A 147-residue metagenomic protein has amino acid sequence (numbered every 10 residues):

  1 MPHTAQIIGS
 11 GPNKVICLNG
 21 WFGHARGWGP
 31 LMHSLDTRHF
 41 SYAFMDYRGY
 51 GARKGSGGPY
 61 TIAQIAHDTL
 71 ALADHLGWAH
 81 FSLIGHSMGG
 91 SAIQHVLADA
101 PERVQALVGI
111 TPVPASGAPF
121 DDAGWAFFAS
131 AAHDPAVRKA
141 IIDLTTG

Functional and structural regions predicted by a protein language model:
Q6-G55: Conserved HGGG/HGGXW glycine-rich cap/lid loop of the alpha/beta-hydrolase fold
S10-P12, G77-H80, E102: Active-site acidic short loop of glycosyltransferases
A43-M45, H86, I110: The conserved SAM/SAH-binding core of class I Rossmann-like methyltransferase domains, concentrating on the hydrophobic
K54-A66: Catalytic nucleophile-loop/oxyanion-hole region of alpha/beta-hydrolase and closely related hydrolase-like folds
Q64-F81: Conserved acidic catalytic loop of the alpha/beta-hydrolase fold
F81, G85-S87: Conserved alpha/beta-hydrolase "nucleophile elbow" surrounding the catalytic nucleophile
G90: Residues forming the Rossmann-fold NAD(P)(H) cofactor-binding site
Q94, A98, V104-D134: Flexible "cap/lid" loop of the alpha/beta hydrolase fold
